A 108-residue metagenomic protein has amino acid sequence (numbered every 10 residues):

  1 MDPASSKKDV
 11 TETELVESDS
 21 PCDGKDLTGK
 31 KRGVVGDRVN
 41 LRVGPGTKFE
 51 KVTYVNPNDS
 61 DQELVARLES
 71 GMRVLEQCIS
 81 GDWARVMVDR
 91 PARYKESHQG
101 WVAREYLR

Functional and structural regions predicted by a protein language model:
D2-G29, M87-R108: Boundary regions of SH3-family modules and the immediately adjacent low-complexity/disordered segments in eukaryotic
K8, E14, D37, E50-T53 (+4 more regions): Residue-level marker of intrinsically disordered, low-complexity segments enriched for small/polar residues
D9-V10, G33, R42, L75-C78: Residue-level detector of intrinsically disordered/flexible regions characterized by low predicted structural confidence
E12, G24, R38-V39, V52 (+4 more regions): Generic N-terminal initiation segments characterized by hydrophobic and/or small/turn-forming residues
V16-P57: Extracytoplasmic/periplasm-facing segments of secreted or lipoprotein envelope proteins
N40, G46-K48, G81, R93 (+1 more regions): Generic "edge-of-domain/loop-turn" microfeature
D61-E105: SH3/SH3-like beta-barrel superfamily modules
